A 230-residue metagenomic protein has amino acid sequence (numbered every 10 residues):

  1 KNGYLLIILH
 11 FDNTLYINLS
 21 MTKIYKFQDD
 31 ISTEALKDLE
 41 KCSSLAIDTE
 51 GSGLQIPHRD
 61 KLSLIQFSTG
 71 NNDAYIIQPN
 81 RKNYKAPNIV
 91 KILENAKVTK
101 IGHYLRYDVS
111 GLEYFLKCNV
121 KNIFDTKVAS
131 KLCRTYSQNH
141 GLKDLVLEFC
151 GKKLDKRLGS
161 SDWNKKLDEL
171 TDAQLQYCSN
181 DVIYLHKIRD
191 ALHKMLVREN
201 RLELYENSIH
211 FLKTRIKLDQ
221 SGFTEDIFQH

Functional and structural regions predicted by a protein language model:
K1-N2: Polybasic, lysine-rich low-complexity intrinsically disordered segments
L5, L9-F11, L19: Short hydrophobic targeting helices and cationic amphipathic motifs that mediate membrane/organellar targeting
S20-D144: Conserved RNase H-like, two-metal-ion catalytic cores of nucleic-acid enzymes
S110-E113, K143-L147, I183-D190: A broadly conserved amphipathic alpha-helix scaffold signal in soluble, globular proteins
H140-L154: A polyampholytic, Gly/Pro-enriched intrinsically disordered region
L154-R215: Acidic, Mg2+-coordinating catalytic module of metal-dependent nucleases/exonucleases that use a two-metal-ion mechanism
H210-H230: Long, charged alpha-helical interface segments
